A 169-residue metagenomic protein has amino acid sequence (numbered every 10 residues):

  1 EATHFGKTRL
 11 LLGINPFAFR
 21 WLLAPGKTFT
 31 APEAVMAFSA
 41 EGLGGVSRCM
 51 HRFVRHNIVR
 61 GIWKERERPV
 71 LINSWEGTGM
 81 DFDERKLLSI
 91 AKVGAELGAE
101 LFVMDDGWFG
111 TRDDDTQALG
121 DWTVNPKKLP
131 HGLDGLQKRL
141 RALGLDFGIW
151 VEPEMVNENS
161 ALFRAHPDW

Functional and structural regions predicted by a protein language model:
E1-V54: N-terminal accessory beta-strand-rich subdomains and adjacent acidic, glycine-rich linkers that precede catalytic cores
H4, L11-G13, F19, I62 (+3 more regions): Homeobox/homeodomain signature
G13, V59, S74-G77: A general structural-boundary detector
I14, M50-H51, R60, G98-L101 (+1 more regions): Short, surface-exposed, polar/charged, turn-prone segments marking secondary-structure boundaries
P32, S47, R60-I62, S160: Short, structured coil/loop segments at alpha-helix boundaries
M50-V70: Long, charged amphipathic helices and adjacent flexible linkers at domain junctions
E65-W169: Aromatic-lined carbohydrate-binding/catalytic grooves of carbohydrate-active enzymes
